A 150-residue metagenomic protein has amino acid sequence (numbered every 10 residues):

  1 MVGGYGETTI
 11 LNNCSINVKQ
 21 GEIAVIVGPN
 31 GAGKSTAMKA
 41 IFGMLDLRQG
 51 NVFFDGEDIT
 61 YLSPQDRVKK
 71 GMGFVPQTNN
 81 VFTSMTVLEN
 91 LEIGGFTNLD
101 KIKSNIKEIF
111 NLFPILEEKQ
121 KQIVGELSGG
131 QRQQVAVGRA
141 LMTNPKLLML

Functional and structural regions predicted by a protein language model:
M1-L150: Glycine-rich phosphate-binding loops of nucleotide-dependent enzymes
